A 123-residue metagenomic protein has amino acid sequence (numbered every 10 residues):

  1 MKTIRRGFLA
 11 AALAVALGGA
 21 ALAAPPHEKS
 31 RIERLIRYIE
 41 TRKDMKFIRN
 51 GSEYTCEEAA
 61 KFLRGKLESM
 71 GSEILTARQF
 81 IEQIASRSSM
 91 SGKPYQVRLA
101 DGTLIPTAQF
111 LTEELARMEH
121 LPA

Functional and structural regions predicted by a protein language model:
M1, M45, Y95-V97: Generic preference for hydrophobic/aromatic residues in regular secondary structure cores
K2-T3, E28: Short alpha-helical segments used as structural interaction elements across diverse proteins
T3-L17: N-terminal export leaders
L17-G18, M45: Short, flexible coil/linker elements and helix-boundary hinge sites characteristic of intrinsically disordered
G19-A23: Sec/Tat signal peptide C-region and signal peptidase I cleavage site
A24-S69: N-terminal secretory signal peptides
N50-A123: Compact alpha-helical subdomains of small soluble proteins
